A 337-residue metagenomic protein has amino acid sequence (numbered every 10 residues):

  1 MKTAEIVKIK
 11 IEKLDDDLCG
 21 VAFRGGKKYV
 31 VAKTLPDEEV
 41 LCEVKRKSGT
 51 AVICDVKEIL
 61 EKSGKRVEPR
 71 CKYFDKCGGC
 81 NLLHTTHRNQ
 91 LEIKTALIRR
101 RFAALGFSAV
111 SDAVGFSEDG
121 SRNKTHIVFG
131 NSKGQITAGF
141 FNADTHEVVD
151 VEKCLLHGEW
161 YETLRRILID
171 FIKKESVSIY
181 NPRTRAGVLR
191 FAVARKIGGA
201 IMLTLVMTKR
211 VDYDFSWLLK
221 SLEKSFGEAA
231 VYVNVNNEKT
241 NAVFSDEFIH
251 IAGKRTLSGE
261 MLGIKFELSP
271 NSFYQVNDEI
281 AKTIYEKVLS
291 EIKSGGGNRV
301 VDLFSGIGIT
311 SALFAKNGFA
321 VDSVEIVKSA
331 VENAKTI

Functional and structural regions predicted by a protein language model:
M1-Y73: Terminal RNA-binding accessory module
K2-D17, R210-I337: Rossmann-like S-adenosyl-L-methionine
G20-G25, G139-N142, A334: Short, acidic/hydrophobic/Gly-rich beta-strand patch recurrent on exposed beta strands that often constitutes part
D37, H157, N277: Short, conserved phosphate/pyrophosphate- and ester-handling motifs at nucleotide-, phospho-/glycolipid
E58-P69, K76-N181: Extended interfacial segments that mediate partner engagement and assembly in macromolecular machines
N123, I201, G297-N298: Nucleotide donor/acceptor-binding cores
V148-P182, A186-V188, K196, K209-V235: Internal alpha/beta scaffold segment
A194, G199-T208, K265-S269: Short, aliphatic-rich beta-strand segments
